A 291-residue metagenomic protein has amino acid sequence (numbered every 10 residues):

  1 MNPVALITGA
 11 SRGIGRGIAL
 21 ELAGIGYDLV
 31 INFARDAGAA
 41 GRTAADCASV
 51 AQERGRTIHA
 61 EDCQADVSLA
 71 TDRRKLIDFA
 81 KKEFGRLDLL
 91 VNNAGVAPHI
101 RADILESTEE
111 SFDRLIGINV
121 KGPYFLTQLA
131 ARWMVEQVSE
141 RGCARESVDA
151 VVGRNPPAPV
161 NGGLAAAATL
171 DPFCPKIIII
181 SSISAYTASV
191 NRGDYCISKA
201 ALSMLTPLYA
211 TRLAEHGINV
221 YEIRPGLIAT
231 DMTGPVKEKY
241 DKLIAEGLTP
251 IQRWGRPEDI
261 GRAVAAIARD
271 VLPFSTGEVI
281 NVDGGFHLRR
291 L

Functional and structural regions predicted by a protein language model:
S11-G13: Conserved glycine-rich cofactor-binding loop
R101, G247-L248, A265, T276-L291: Short C-terminal tail/terminal secondary-structure segment of NAD(P)H-dependent dehydrogenase/reductase domains
R101-I104, T108-I116, C174, A245: Substrate-binding pocket helix/loop in short-chain dehydrogenase/reductase
T127, S198-A201: Active-site helix of classical SDR
R132, A210-R212, P273: Alpha-helical segment proximal to the catalytic Tyr-Lys
S182: Residue(s) in the substrate-gating loop at a strand-loop-helix junction that position the organic substrate next
A214, N219, S275-G277: Short, small/polar-rich loop/turn modules that mediate ligand/substrate recognition or access, typified
